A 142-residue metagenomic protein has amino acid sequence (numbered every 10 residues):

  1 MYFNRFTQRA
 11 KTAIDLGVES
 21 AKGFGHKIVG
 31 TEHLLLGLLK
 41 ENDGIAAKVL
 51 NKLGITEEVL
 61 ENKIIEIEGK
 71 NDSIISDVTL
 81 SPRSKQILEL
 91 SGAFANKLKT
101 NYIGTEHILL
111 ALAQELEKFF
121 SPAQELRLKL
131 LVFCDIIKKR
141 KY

Functional and structural regions predicted by a protein language model:
M1-Y142: Histone-fold recognition with a strong bias for associated Lys/Arg-rich disordered tails
